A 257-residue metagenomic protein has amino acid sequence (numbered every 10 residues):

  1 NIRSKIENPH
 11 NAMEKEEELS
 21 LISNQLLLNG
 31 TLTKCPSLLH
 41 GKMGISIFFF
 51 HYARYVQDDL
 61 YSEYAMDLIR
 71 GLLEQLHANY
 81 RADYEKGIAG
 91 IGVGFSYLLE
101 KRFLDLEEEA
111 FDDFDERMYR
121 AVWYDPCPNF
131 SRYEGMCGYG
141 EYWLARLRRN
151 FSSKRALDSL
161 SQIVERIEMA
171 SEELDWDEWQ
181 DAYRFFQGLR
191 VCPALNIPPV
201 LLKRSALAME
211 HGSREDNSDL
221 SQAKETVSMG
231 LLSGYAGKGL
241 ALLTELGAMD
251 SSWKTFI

Functional and structural regions predicted by a protein language model:
N1-N11: Short, basic, low-complexity termini and linkers enriched in Ser/Thr/Gly/Pro that act as targeting/leader peptides
M13-L21, A145-I257: Terminal, non-catalytic domain-edge segments
K15-E85: Internal amphipathic alpha-helical repeat/solenoid segments
T33, S37, Q57, L76-N79 (+6 more regions): Structural signature of alpha-solenoid helical repeat scaffolds
G41-G44, G87-G90, G135-G138, D181-F185 (+1 more regions): Periodic glycine anchor positions in long extracellular repeat architectures
S46, A53, G92, S96-F103 (+4 more regions): Alpha-solenoid repeat junctions
A53-S62, L99-E108, L147-K154, L195-I197: Short coil/turn connectors between adjacent alpha-helices in alpha-solenoid helical repeat scaffolds
F111-E134: Asp-box/WD-like beta-propeller blade repeats and closely related beta-sheet repeat scaffolds
